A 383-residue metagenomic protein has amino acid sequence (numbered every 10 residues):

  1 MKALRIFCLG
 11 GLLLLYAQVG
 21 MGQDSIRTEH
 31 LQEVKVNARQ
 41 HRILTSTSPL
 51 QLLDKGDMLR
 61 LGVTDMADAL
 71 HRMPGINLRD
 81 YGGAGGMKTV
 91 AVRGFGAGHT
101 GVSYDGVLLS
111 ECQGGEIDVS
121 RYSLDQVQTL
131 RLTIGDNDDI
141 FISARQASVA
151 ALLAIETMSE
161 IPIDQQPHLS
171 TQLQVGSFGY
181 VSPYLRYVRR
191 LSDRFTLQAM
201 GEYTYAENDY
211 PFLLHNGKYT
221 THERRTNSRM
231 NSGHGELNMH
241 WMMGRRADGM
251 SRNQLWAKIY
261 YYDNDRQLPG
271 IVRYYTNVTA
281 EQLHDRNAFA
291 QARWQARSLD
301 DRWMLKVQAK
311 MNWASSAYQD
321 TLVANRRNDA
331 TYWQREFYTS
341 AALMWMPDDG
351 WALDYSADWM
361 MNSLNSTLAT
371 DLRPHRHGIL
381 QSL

Functional and structural regions predicted by a protein language model:
Q23-L59, A67, A97, I134: Short, acidic, small-residue-rich periplasmic hinge/interaction motif at the N-terminus of Gram-negative outer-membrane
A67, H71-L108: Extracytoplasmic beta-strand/coil segments of soluble accessory domains associated with Gram-negative outer-membrane
T100, Q126, I163-L169, Q174 (+6 more regions): Outer-envelope beta-barrel architecture signal
L124-S170: A beta-strand signature from Gram-negative outer-membrane beta-barrel systems, especially the internal plug domain
T157, L173-G179, Y203-E207, Y261-D265 (+3 more regions): Transmembrane beta-strands of outer-membrane beta-barrel pores
P183-R189, L237-R245, A290-A296, T339-P347 (+1 more regions): Residues on the lipid-exposed face of transmembrane beta-strands in outer-membrane beta-barrel proteins
A206-F212, G217-M239, G244-L305, M311-R335 (+1 more regions): Flexible loop and strand-edge segments within Gram-negative outer membrane beta-barrel domains
L283-R286, M311-L383: Outer-membrane beta-barrel transmembrane domain signature of Gram-negative proteins, especially the mid-to-C-terminal
